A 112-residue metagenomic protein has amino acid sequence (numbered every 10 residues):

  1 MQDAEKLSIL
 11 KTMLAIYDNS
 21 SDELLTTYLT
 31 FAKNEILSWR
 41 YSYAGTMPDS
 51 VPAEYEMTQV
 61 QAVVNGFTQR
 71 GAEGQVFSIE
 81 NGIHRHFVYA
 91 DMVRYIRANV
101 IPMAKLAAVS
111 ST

Functional and structural regions predicted by a protein language model:
M1-E54, R94-T112: Conserved short "hinge" loops at termini or chain/domain junctions
S50-T112: Short loop/turn elements at secondary-structure junctions
